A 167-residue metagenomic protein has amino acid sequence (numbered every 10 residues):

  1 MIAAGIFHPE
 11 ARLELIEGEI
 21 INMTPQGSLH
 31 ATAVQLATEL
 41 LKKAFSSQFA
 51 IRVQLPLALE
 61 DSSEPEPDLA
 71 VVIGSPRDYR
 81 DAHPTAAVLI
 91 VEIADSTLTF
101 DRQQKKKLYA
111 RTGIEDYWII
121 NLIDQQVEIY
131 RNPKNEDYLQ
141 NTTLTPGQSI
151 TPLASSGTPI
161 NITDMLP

Functional and structural regions predicted by a protein language model:
M1-P167: Gly/Pro/Ser/Thr-rich low-complexity, intrinsically disordered segments predominantly at protein N-termini
